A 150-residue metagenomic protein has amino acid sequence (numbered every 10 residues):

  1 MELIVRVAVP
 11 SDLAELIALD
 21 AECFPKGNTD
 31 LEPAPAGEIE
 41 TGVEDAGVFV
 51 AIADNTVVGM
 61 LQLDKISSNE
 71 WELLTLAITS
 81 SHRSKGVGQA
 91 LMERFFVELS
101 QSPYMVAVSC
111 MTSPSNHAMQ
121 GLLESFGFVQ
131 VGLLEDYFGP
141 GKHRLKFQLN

Functional and structural regions predicted by a protein language model:
M1-S11, L149-N150: Conserved N-terminal entry element of GNAT/NAT acetyltransferase domains
V7-S11, E15-T75, T79-S81, M92-E93 (+2 more regions): Acetyl-CoA-dependent GNAT
A36-G37, S115-N116, G139-P140: Short secondary-structure capping/turn micro-motifs that flank functional sites
I78-S81, K85, P114-S115: Active-site acidic-Proline motif in GNAT/NAT acetyltransferases
Q89, E93, H117: Residues forming the Rossmann-fold NAD(P)(H) cofactor-binding site
L99-M111: Conserved GNAT acetyl-CoA-binding A-motif
S109-M111, E124-L145: Conserved catalytic-core motifs of GNAT/GCN5-like acyltransferases
